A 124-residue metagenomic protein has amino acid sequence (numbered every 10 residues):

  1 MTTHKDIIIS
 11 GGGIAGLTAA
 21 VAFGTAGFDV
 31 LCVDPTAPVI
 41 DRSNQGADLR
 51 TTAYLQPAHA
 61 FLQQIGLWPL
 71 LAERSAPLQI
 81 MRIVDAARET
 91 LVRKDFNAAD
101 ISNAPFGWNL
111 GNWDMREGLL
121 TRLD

Functional and structural regions predicted by a protein language model:
T3, A26, A76-Q79: Short, basic and Ser/Thr-rich N-terminal targeting/leader segments
K5-C32: N-terminal Rossmann-like FAD-binding beta1-loop-alpha1 element of flavoenzymes
A20, H59, Q63, L120: Short glycine-/small-residue-rich flexible loop motifs, especially phosphate/cofactor-binding loops
G24-D48: Glycine-rich FAD pyrophosphate-binding loop
N44-R50, I101, P105: Short glycine-enriched, charge-decorated loop/helix-capping segments at active-site entrances that position
G46-A87: N-terminal FAD cofactor-binding segment of flavoenzymes
A76-D124: Conserved N-terminal helical subregion
